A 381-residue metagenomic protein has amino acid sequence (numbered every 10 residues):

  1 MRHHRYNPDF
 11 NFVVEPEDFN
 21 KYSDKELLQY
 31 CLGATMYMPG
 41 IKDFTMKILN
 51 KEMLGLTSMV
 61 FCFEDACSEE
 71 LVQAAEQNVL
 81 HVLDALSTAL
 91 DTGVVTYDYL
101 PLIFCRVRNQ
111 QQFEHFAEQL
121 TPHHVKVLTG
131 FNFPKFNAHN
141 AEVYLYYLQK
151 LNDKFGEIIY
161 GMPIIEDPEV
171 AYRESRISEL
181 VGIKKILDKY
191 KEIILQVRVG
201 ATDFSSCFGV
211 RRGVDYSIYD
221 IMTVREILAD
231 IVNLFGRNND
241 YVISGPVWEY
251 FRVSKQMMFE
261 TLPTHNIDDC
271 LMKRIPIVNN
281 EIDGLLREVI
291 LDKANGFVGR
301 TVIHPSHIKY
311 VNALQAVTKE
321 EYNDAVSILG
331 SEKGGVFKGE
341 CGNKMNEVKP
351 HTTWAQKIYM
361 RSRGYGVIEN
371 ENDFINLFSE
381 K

Functional and structural regions predicted by a protein language model:
M1-K381: Expand to "…catalyze enediolate/carbanion chemistry for C-C bond making/breaking, isomerization, decarboxylation
